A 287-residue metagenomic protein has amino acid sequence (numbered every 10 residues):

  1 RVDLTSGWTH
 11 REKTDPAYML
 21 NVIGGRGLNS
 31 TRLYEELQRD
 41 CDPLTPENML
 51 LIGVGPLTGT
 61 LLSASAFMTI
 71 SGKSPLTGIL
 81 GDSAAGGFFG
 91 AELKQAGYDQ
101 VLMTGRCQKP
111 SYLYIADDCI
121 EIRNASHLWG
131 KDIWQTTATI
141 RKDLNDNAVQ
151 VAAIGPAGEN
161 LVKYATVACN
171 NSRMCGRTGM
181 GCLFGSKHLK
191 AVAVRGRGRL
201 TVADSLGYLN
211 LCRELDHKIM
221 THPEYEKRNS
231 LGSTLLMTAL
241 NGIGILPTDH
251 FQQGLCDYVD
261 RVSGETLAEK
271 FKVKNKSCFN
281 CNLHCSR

Functional and structural regions predicted by a protein language model:
R1-A84, F88-R287: Intrinsically disordered, low-complexity segments enriched in small residues
